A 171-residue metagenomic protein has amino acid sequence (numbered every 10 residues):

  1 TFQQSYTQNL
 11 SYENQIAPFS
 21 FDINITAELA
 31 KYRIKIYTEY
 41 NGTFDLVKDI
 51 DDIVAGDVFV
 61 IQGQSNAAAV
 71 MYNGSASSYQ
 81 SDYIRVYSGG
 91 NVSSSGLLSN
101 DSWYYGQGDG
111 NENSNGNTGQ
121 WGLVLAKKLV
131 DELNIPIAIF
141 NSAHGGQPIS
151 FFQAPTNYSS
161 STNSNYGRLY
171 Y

Functional and structural regions predicted by a protein language model:
T1-Y171: Cell-envelope and extracellular/periplasmic
